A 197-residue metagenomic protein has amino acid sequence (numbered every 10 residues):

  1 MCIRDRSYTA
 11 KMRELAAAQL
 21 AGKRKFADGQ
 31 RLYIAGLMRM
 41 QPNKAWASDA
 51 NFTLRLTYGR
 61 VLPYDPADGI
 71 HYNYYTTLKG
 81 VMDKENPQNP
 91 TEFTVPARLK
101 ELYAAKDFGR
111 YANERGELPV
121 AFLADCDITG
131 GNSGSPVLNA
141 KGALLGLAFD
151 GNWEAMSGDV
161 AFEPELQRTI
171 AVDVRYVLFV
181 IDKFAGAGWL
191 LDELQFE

Functional and structural regions predicted by a protein language model:
R4-E197: Terminal presequence/propeptide segments associated with secretion/organelle targeting and zymogen/polyprotein
